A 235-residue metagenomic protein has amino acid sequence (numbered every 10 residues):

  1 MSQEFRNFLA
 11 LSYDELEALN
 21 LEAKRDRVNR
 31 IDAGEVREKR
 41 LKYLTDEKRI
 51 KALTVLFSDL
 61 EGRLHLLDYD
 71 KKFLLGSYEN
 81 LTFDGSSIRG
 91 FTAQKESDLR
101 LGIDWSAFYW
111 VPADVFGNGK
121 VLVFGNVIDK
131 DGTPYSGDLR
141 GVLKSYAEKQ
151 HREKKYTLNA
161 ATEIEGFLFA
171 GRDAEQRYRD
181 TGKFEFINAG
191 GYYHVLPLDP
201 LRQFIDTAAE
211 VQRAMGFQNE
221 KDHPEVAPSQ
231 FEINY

Functional and structural regions predicted by a protein language model:
M1-K221: ATP/Mg2+-dependent ligation/transfer catalytic cores
K221-N234: Active-site-proximal, well-structured secondary-structure segments within enzyme catalytic domains
